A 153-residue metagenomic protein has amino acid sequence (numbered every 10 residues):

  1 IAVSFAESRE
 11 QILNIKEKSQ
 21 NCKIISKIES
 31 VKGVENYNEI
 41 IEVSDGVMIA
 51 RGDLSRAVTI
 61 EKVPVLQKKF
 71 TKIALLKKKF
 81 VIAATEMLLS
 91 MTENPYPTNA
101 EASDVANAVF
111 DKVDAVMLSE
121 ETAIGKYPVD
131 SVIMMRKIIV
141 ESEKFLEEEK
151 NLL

Functional and structural regions predicted by a protein language model:
I1-L153: Non-catalytic helical/linker scaffolds that mediate oligomerization, partner binding, and domain coupling around large
